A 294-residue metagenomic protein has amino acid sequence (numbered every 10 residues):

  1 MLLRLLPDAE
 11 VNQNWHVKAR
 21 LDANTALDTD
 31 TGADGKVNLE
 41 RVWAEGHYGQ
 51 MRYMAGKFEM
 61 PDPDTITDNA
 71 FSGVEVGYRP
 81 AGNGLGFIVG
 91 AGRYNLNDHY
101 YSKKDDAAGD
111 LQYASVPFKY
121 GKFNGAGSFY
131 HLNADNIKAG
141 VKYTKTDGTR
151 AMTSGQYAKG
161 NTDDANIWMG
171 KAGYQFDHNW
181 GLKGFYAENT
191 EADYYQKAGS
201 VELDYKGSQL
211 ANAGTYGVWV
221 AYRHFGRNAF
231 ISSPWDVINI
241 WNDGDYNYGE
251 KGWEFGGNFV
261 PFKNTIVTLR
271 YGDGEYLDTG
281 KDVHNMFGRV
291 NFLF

Functional and structural regions predicted by a protein language model:
M1-Y101, A108-L132, G173-Y174, Q196-S232: Outer membrane beta-barrel
D34, K142-F294: Outer-membrane beta-barrel pore domains
A81-G84, Y100-K104, N161, N242-N247: Intrinsically disordered, low-complexity coil segments
K138-G140: Canonical coiled-coil heptad-repeat alpha-helices, recognizing the hydrophobic a/d stripe
